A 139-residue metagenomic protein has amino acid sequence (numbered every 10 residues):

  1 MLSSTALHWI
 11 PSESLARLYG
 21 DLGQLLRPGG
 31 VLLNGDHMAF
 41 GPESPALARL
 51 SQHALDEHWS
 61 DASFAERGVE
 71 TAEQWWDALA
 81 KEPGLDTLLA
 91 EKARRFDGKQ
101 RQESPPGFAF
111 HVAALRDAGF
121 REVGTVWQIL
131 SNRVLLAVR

Functional and structural regions predicted by a protein language model:
L2: A conserved beta-strand element that flanks and buttresses the S-adenosyl-L-methionine
T5, P83-Q102: Short, glycine-/aromatic-enriched active-site segment of Class I SAM-dependent methyltransferases
H8-I10: A short His-aromatic
A16-P28: A short glycine-rich, Lys/Arg-flanked "PGG" loop and its adjoining helix->strand segment in the class I
V31-E73: Conserved class I S-adenosyl-L-methionine
E70-L88: Intrinsically disordered, low-complexity segments enriched in Gly and acidic/Ser/Thr residues that form flexible
Q102-A118: Short alpha-helix
A114, A118-R139: Core SAM-dependent methyltransferase catalytic element
